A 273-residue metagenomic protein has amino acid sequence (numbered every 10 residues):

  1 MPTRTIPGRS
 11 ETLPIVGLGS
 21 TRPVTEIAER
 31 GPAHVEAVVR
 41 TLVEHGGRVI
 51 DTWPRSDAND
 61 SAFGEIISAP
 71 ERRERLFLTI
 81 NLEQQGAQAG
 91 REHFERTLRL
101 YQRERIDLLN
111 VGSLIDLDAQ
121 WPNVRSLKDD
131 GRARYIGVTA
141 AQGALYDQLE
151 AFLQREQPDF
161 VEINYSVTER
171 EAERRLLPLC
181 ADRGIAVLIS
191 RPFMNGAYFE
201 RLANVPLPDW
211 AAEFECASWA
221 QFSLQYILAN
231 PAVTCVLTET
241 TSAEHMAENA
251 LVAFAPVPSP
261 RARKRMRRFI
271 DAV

Functional and structural regions predicted by a protein language model:
M1-E74: N-terminal binding-site loop/beta-alpha segment at the start of enzyme catalytic domains that lines or forms
I6, L18, L42, I50 (+11 more regions): Conserved, mostly hydrophobic/aromatic
P7-T12, E44, F63-R75, E95-E104 (+3 more regions): Acidic (Asp/Glu)-rich catalytic clusters
G19-A33, T79-Q88, S113, T139-Q142 (+1 more regions): Active-site mouth loops of central-metabolism enzymes
T25-R30, T52-S61, E83-G90, G112-A119 (+2 more regions): Acidic-and-aromatic substrate-binding clefts and catalytic sites of carbohydrate-active enzymes
A28-L42, G86-Q102, G143-F152, W219-L224: Short, acidic/polar
L98-D116: Active-site groove signature of glycoside hydrolases
G112-V273: Beta/alpha (TIM)-barrel catalytic core signal, keyed to glycine-rich beta->alpha loops juxtaposed to Asp/Glu that bind
